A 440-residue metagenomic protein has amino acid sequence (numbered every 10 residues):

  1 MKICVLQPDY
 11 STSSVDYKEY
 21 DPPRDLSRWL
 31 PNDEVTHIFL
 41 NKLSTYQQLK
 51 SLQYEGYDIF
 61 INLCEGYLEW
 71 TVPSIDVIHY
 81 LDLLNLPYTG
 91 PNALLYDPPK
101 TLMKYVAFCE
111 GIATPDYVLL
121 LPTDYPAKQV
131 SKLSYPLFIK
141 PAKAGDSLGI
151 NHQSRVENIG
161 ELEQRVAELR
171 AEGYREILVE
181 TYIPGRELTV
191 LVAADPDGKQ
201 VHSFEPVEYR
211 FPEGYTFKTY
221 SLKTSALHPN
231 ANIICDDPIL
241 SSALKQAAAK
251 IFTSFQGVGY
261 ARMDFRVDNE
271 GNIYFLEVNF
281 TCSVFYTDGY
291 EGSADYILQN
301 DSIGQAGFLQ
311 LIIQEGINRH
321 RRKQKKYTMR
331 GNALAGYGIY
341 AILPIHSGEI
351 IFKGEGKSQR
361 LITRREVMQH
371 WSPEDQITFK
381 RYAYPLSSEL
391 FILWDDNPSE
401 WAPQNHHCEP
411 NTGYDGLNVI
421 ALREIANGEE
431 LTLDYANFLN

Functional and structural regions predicted by a protein language model:
M1-P8, L52-Y54, D97-L178, P184 (+2 more regions): Active-site nucleotide/adenylate-binding loops and adjacent lid/helix of ATP-dependent enzymes
M1-P87, D97-P98, L102, L121-Q129 (+2 more regions): ATP-binding N-terminal substructure of ATP-dependent carboxylate-amine bond-forming enzymes
L81, M103-F108, L298, Q404: Structural element of the ATP-grasp superfamily
G111, D237-Q324: ATP-dependent carboxylate activation and anion-phosphoryl transfer catalytic cores that bind Mg-ATP to form
I159-I239, A243-Q246, V267-Y274: Phosphate-binding site of ATP-dependent enzymes
Y215-F217, V284-G289, Q359-R364: Cytochrome P450 core scaffold surrounding the K-helix E-X-X-R motif and the conserved "meander" helix-loop region
R321-N440: Conserved catalytic SET/PR domain of SAM-dependent protein methyltransferases, capturing the structural core that binds
